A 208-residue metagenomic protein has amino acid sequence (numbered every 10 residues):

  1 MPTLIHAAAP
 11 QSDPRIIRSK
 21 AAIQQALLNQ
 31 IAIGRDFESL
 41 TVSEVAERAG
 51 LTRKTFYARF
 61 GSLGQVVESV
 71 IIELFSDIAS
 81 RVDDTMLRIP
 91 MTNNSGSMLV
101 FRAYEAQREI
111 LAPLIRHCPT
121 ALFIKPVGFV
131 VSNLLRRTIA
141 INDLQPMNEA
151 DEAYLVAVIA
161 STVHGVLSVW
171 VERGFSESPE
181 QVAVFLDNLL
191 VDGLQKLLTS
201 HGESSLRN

Functional and structural regions predicted by a protein language model:
M1-R18, M147, L198-N208: N-terminal intrinsically disordered/low-complexity leader segments
P2, I17-V42: Short, amphipathic alpha-helix enriched in basic
A8-A9, Q30-I33, E38, S76-P90: Terminal helix-turn-helix DNA-binding modules in bacterial transcription factors
R18-N29, R48, Q65-T85, S95 (+2 more regions): Alpha-helical structural segments
I33-Q65: Helix-turn-helix
V82-I110, T120: Hydrophobic alpha-helical connector segments
P119-Q145, A153-H164, N188, Q195: Amphipathic alpha-helical packing segments from all-alpha helical-bundle domains
P179-N208: Short terminal or interdomain "cap/linker" segment that borders an active site or interface and mediates
